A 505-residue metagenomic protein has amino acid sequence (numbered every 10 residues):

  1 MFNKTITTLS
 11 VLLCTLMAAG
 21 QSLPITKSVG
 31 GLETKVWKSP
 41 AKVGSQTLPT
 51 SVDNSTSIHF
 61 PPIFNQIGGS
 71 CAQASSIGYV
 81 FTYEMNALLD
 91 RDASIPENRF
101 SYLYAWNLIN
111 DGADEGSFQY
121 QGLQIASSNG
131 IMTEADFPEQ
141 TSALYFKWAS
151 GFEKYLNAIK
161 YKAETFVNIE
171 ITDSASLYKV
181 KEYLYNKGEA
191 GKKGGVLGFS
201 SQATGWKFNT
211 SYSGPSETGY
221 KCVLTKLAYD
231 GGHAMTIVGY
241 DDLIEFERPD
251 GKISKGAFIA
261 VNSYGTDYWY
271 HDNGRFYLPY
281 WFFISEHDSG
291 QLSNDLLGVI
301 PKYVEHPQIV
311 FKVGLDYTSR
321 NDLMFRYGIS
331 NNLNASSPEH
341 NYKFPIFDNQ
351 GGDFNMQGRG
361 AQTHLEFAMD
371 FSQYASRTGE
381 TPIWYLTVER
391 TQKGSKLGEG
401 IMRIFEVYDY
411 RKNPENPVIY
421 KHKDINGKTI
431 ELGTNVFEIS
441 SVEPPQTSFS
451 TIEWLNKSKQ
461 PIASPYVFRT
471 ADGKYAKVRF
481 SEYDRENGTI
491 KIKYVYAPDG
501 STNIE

Functional and structural regions predicted by a protein language model:
F2-V11: Sec-dependent signal peptide recognition, specifically the positively charged N-region followed immediately by
C14-T15, A19: N-terminal signal peptide c-region/cleavage motif recognized by signal peptidases
G20-S55, V310, R403-D409, D424 (+2 more regions): N-terminal zymogen propeptides
S57-G68, I109-A113: A short glycine/serine-rich beta->alpha loop
F64-L89: Alpha-helical support elements that line or immediately flank enzyme active sites and cofactor-binding pockets
Q73, I77-F81, L108-A257, V261 (+4 more regions): Predominantly the structural core of cysteine protease catalytic domains
D92-D111, A143-L144: Acidic helix-start/capping segments at beta-turn-to-alpha-helix junctions
I439-E505: Surface-exposed, beta-sheet-biased, low-hydrophobicity segments with strongly acidic/polar composition
